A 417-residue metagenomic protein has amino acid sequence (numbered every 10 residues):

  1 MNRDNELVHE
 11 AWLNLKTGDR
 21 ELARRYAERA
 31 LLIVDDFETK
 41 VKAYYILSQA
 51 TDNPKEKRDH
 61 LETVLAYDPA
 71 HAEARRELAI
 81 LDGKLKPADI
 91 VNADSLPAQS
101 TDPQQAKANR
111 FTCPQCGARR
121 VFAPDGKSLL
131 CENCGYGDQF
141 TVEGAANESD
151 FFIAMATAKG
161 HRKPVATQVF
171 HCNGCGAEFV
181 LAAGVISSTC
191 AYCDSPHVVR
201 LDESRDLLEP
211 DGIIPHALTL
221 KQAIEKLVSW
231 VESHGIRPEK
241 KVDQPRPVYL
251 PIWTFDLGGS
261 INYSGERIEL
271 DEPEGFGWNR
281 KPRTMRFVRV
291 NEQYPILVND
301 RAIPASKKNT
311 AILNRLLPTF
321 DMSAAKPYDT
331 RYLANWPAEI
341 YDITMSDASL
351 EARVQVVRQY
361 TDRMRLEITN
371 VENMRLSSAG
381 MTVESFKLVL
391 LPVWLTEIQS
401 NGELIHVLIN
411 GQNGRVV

Functional and structural regions predicted by a protein language model:
N2-R29: Alpha-helical segment of the N-proximal tetratricopeptide repeat
R3, F37-K40, H71: Residue-level recognition of tetratricopeptide repeat
A30, T63-V64: Canonical positions in the second alpha-helix
I33-D36, A50, Y67: Structural marker of alpha-solenoid helical repeat scaffolds
C113-C116, C131-C134, C172-C175, C190-C193: Short cysteine-rich clusters marking metal-coordination/redox-active sites
G160, P164, R205-L404: Charged, low-complexity helical/coil segments in non-catalytic cytosolic or luminal regions
